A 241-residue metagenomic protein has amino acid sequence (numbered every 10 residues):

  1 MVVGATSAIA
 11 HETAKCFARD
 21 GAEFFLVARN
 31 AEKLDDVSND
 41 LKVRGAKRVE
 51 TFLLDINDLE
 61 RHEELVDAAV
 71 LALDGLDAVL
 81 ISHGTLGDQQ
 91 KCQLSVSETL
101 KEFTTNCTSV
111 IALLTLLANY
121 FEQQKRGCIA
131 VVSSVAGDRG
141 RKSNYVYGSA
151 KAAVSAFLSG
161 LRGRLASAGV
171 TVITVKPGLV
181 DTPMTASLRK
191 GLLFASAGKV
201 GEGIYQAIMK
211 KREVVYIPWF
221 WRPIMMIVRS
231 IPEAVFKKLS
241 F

Functional and structural regions predicted by a protein language model:
T6-A8: Conserved glycine-rich cofactor-binding loop
A22-V37: Conserved glycine-rich Rossmann-like NAD(P)H-binding loop of the short-chain dehydrogenase/reductase
K42-E60: Rossmann-fold cofactor-recognition segment
A78, G84-L100, S143: Conserved mid-core segment of classical short-chain dehydrogenase/reductases
L114, A150: Active-site helix of classical SDR
S134: Residue(s) in the substrate-gating loop at a strand-loop-helix junction that position the organic substrate next
T174, R189-M226: C-terminal helical subdomain
